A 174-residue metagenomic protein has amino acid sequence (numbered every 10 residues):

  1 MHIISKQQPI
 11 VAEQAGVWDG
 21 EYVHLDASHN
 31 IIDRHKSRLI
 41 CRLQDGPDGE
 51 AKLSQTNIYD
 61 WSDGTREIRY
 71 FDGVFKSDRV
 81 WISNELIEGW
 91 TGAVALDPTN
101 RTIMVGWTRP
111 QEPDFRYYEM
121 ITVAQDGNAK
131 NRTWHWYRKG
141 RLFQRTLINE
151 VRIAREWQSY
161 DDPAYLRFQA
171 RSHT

Functional and structural regions predicted by a protein language model:
M1-I68, R138-T174: Amphipathic/hydrophobic helical signal segments and adjacent flexible N-terminal regions that mediate secretion
I32-Y118: Central antiparallel beta-sheet cores of small beta-barrel/beta-sandwich binding domains
V80-T174: Beta-sheet ligand-binding and adhesion/scaffold domains
